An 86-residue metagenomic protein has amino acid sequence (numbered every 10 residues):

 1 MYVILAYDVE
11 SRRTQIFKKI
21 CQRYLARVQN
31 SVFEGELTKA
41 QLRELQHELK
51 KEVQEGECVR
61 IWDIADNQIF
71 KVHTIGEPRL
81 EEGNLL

Functional and structural regions predicted by a protein language model:
M1-Q41: Extended, hydrophobic alpha-helical segments
K19-I20, L45-K50, K71: Intrinsically disordered, low-complexity boundary segments flanking structured domains
N30-C58, I64-A65: Short, intrinsically disordered low-complexity segments
K51-L86: C-terminal structural segments of small proteins and small subunits
